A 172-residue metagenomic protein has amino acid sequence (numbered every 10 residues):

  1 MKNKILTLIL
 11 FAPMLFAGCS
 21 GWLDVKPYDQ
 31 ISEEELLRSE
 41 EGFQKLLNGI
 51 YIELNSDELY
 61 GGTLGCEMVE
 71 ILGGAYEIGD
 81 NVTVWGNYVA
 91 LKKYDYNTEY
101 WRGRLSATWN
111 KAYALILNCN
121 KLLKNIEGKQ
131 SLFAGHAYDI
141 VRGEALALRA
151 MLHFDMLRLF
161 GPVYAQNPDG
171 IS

Functional and structural regions predicted by a protein language model:
M1-L6: Bacterial N-terminal signal peptides that target proteins for export
L8-A17: Bacterial N-terminal signal peptides
C19-E70: Membrane-proximal, proline-rich intrinsically disordered regions
Q44, W85-F160: Conserved, well-structured interaction surfaces
N55-Y60, G74-N81, L152-Y164: Secretory-pathway/luminal and periplasmic proteins that interact with or process carbohydrate-rich
C66-Y76, V141, L148: Acidic helix-start/capping segments at beta-turn-to-alpha-helix junctions
H136, L159-S172: Short coil/linker segments at helix-helix boundaries
